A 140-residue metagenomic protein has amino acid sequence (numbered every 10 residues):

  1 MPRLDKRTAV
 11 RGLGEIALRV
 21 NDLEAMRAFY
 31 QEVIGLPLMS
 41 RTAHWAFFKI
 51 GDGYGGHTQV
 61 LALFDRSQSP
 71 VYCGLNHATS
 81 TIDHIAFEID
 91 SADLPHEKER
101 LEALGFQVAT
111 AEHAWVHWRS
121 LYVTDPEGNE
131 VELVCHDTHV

Functional and structural regions predicted by a protein language model:
M1-E24, I82-I85, H139-V140: N-terminal beta-strand motif that seeds the catalytic metal site of vicinal oxygen chelate
P2, Q68-G74, V108, V140: A short, acidic/glycine-rich surface segment
R19-L61, D65: Core segments of cupin and vicinal oxygen chelate
N21-E24, S80, I85-E130: Vicinal oxygen chelate
F47, L61-A62, Y122, E132-V134: Conserved beta-strand in the GNAT
K49-Y54, V123-P126, H136: Active-site beta-strand termini and strand-to-loop segments that position acidic
L63-S67, C73-D83, E88: Helix-adjacent hinge/juxtasegments
V116, D137-V140: A short acidic/small-residue loop/turn micro-motif
